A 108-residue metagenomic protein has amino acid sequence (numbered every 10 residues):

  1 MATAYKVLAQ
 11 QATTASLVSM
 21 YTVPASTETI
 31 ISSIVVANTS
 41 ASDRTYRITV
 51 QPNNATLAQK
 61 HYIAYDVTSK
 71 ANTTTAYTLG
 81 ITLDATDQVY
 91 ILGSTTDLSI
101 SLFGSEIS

Functional and structural regions predicted by a protein language model:
M1-T29, S33, N54, D84 (+1 more regions): C-terminal interaction-tip segments
K6, T22, R47, I63-D66 (+2 more regions): Compositionally biased, intrinsically disordered low-complexity regions enriched in proline and serine
V36-A41, S94: Short solvent-exposed strand-capping/beta-turn motif centered on an Asx-Ser/Thr pair
R44, H61-Y65, L98: Short beta-strand segments
R44-A55: The feature marks short-to-medium sequence segments in extracytoplasmic or secretory-pathway proteins
N53-Q88: Intrinsically disordered, low-complexity Pro/Gly/Ser/Thr-rich segments with frequent PxxP/GP/PP motifs and embedded
